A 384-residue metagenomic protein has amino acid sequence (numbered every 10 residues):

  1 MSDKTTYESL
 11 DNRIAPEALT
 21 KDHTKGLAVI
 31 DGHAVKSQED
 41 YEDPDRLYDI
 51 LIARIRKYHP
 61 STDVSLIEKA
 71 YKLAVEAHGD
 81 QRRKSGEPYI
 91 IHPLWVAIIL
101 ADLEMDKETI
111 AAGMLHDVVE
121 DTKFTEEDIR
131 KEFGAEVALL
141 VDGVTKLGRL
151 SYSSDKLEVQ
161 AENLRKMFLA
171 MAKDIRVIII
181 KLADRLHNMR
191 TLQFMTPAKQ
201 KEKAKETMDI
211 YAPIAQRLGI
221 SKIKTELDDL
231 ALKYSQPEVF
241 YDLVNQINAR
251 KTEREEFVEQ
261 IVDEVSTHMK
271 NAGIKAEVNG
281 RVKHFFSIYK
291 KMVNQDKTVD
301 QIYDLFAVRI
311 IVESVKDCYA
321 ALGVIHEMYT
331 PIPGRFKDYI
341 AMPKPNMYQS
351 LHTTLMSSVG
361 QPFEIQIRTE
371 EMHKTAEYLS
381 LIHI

Functional and structural regions predicted by a protein language model:
S2-F363, R368-I382: Active-site helical microenvironments for divalent-metal-assisted chemistry
